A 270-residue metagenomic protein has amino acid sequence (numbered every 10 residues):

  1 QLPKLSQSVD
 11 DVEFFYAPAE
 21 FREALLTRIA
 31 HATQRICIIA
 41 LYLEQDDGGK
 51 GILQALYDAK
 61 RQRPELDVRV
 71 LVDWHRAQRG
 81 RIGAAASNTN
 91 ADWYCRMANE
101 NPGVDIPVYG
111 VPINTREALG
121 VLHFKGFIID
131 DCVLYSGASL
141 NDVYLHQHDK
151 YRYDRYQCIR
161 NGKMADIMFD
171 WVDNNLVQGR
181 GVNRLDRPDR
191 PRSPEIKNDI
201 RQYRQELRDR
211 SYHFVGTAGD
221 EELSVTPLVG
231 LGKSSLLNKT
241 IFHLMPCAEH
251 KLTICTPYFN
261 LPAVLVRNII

Functional and structural regions predicted by a protein language model:
L2-H31, D46-A248: HKD-type phospholipase D/PLD-like phosphodiesterase module
Q34: Active-site acidic short loop of glycosyltransferases
C37, D67-L71, T253: A structural signal for isolated positions on well-ordered beta-strands in alpha/beta enzyme cores
I38-L43, I254-T256: Short acidic, glycine-rich surface-loop motifs adjacent to enzyme active sites
Y42, W74-R76, Y258-N260: Active-site-proximal loop/turn and secondary-structure-junction residues that shape catalytic pockets, frequently
I241-I270: Long, well-ordered mid-to-C-terminal structural blocks that present hydrophobic/aromatic surfaces
